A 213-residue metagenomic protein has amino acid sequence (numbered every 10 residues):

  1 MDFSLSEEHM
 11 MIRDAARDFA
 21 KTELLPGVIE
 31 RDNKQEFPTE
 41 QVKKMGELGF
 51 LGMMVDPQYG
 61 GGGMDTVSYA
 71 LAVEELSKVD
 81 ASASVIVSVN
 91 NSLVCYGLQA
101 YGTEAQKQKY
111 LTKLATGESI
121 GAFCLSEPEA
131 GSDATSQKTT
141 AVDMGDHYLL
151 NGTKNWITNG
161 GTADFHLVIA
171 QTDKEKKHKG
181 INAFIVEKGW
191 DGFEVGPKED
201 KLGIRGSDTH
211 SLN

Functional and structural regions predicted by a protein language model:
M1-S88, Q108-K109, K113-T116: Amphipathic, small/basic residue-rich leader segments at the start of a protein or domain
H9, A20, G49, D56 (+6 more regions): Buried hydrophobic positions in well-ordered alpha/beta secondary-structure cores of metabolic enzymes
V85-A105, G131-A134: N-terminal glycine-rich flavin-associated loop
L114, E129-S132, W156-N159, D173-E175 (+1 more regions): Short Gly/Pro-enriched turn/cap motifs at secondary-structure boundaries
G117-L125: A short, Trp-centered hydrophobic/proline-enriched beta-strand micro-motif
S136-Q137, D191-N213: Flexible, small-/acidic-enriched active-site or ligand-binding loops
T139-V142: A structural signal for short hydrophobic beta-strand segments in well-ordered beta-sheet cores
H147, N151-G196: A short core secondary-structure module
